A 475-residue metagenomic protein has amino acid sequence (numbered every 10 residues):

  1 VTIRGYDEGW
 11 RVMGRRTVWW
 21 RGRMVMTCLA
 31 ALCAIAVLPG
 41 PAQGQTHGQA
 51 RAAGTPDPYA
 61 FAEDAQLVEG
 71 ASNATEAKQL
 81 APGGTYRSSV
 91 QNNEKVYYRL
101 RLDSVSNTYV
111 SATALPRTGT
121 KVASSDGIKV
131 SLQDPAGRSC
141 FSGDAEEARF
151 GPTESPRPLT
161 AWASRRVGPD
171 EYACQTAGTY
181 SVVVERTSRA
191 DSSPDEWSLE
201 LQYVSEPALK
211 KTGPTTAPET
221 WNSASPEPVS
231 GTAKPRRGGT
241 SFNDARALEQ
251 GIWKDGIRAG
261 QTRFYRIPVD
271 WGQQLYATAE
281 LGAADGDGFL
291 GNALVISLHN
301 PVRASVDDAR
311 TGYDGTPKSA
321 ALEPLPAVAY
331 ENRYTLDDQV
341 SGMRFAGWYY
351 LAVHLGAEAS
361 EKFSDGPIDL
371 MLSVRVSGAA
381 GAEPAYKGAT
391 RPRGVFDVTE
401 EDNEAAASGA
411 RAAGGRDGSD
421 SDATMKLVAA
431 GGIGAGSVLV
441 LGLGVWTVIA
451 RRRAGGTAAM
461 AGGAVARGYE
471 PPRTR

Functional and structural regions predicted by a protein language model:
V1-T46, A435-T447: Secretory targeting and sorting signals
G14-R16, A42-R99, S142-S155, D191-E196 (+3 more regions): Non-catalytic extracellular/lumenal accessory regions of secreted precursors
T85, T120-W162, D285, G291-P326: Surface-exposed beta-strand/loop patches in noncatalytic accessory domains and peripheral targeting/linker segments
V90-N92, V96-T108, D170-Q175, I257-A259 (+2 more regions): Extracellular and analogous surface-interaction loops
S106-T108, R166-S192, Q273-L275, V340-E358: Noncatalytic modules at the cell exterior or secretory-pathway interfaces, chiefly beta-strand-rich lectin/adhesion
N107-G119, L275-A284: A short beta-strand element within beta-rich, extracytoplasmic domains of secreted/secretory-pathway proteins
Y265-K426: Membrane-proximal extracellular "stem/stalk" segments of glycoproteins immediately N-terminal to a transmembrane helix
R411-T474: Hydrophobic single-pass membrane-targeting/anchoring helices
